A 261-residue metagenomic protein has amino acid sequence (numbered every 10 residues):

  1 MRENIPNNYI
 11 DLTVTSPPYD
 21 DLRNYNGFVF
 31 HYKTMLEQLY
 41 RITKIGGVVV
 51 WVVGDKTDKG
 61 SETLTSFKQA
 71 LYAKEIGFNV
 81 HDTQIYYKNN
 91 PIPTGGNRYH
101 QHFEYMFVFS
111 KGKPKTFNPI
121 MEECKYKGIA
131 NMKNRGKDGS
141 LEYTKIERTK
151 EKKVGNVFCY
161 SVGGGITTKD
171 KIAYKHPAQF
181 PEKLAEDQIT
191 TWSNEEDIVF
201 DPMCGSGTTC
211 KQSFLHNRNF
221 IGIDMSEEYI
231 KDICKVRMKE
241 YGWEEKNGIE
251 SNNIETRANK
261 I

Functional and structural regions predicted by a protein language model:
M1, S251-A258: Conserved SAM/SAH-binding loop
M1-E244, K260-I261: Core catalytic lobe of class I
G242-N252: N-terminal glycine-rich dinucleotide-binding loop that anchors FAD/FMN and/or NAD(P) in oxidoreductases
